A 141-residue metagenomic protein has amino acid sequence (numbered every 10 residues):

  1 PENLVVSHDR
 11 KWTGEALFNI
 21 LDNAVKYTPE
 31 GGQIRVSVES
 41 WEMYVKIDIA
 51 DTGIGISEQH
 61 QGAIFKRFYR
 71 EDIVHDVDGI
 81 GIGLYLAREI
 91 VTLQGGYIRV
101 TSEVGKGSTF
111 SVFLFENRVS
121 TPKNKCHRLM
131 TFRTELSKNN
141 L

Functional and structural regions predicted by a protein language model:
V5-H8: Conserved micro-motifs of the catalytic ATP-binding
A24-V25: Short helix-loop "hinge" at the ATP-lid/N-box region of the Bergerat-fold HATPase_c
G31-M43: Short beta-strand/loop element within the Bergerat-fold HATPase_c
D51: Acidic ATP/Mg2+-coordinating residue in the GHKL
I56-F68: Short conserved segment of the HATPase_c
G83-A87: Short alpha-helical Gxxx[C/S/T] motif in the catalytic ATP-binding
G95-G96: Conserved glycine-rich
